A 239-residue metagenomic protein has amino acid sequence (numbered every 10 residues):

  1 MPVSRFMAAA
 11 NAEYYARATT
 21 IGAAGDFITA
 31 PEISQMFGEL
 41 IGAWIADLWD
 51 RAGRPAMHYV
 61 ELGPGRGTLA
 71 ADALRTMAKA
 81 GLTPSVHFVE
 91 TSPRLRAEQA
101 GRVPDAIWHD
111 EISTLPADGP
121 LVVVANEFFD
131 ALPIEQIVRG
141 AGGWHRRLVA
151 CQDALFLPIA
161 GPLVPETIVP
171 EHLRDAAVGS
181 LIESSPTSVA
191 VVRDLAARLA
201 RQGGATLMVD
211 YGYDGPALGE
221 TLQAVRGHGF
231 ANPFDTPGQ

Functional and structural regions predicted by a protein language model:
M1-L62, R66-P116, P120-L121, I137: Rossmann-like AdoMet
P116-Q239: Class I S-adenosyl-L-methionine
